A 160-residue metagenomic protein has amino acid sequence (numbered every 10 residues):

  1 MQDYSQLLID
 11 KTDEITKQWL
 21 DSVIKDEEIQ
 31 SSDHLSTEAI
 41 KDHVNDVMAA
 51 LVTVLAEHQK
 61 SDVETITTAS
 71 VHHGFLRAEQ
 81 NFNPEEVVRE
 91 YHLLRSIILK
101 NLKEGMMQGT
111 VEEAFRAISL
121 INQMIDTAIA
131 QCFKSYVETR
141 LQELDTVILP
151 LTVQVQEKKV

Functional and structural regions predicted by a protein language model:
M1-P84: N-terminal low-complexity or simple alpha-helical regulatory segments that function as activation/interaction modules
Y4-L7, K60-E157: Long, amphipathic alpha-helical coupling/dimerization segments that relay conformational signals between
V160: Helix-turn-helix DNA-binding segment
